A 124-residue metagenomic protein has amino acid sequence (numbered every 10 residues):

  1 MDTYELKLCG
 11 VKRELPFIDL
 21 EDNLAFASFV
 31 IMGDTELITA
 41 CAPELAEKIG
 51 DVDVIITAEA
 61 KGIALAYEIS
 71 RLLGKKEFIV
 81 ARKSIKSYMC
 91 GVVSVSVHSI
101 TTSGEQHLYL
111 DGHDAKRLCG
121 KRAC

Functional and structural regions predicted by a protein language model:
M1-V52: Active-site-facing substrate-recognition patch
A42-E44, L65-A66, H107-H113: A generic local structural motif
V52-E59: Short glycine-rich phosphate-binding loop at a beta-alpha junction
I55, A123-C124: Short hydrophobic beta-strand segments
E59-L65: Gly/Ser/Thr-rich loops at beta-strand to alpha-helix junctions that form or flank small-molecule/cofactor-binding
L65-L73: Short Gly/Thr/Asp-enriched flexible loops that form oxyanion-binding sites at enzyme active sites
E77-A123: Short, glycine/charge-rich flexible loops or terminal/linker lids adjacent to PRPP-binding catalytic cores
